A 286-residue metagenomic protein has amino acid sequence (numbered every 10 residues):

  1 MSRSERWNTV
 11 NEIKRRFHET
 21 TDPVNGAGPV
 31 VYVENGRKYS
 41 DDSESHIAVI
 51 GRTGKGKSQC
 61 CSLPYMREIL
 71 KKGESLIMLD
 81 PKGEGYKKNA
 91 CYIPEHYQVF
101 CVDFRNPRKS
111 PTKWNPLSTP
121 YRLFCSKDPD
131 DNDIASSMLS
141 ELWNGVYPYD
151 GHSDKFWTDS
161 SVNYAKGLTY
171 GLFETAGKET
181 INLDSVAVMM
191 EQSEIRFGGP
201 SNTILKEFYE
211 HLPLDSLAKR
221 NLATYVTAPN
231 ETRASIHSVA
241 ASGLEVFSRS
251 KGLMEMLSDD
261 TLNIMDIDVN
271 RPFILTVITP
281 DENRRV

Functional and structural regions predicted by a protein language model:
M1-F17: Gram-positive cell-envelope targeting signals
R3, N11, P23-V24, V30-E34 (+1 more regions): P-loop NTPase motor domains
R16-V24: Eukaryotic low-complexity, intrinsically disordered tracts enriched in Ser/Thr/Pro/Gln
